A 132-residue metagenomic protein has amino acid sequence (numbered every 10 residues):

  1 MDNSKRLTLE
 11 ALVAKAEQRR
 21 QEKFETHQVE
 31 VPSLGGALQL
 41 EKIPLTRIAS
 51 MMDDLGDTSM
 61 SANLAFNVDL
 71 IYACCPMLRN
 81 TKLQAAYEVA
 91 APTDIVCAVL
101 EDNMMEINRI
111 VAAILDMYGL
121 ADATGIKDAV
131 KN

Functional and structural regions predicted by a protein language model:
M1-K23: Extended acidic low-complexity intrinsically disordered regions
D2-N3, K23-T26, S33-N132: Short, surface-exposed, charged amphipathic helix/loop patches that serve as local interaction elements
